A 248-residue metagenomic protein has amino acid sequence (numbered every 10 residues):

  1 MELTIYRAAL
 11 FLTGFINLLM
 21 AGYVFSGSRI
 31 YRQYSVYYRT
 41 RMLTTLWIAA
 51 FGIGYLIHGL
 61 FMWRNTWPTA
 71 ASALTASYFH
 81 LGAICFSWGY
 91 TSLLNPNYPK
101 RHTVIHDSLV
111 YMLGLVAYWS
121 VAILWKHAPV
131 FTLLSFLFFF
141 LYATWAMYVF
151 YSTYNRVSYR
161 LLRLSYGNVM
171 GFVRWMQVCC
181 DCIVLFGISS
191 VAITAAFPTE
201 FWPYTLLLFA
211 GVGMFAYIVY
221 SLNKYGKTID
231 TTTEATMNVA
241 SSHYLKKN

Functional and structural regions predicted by a protein language model:
M1-V116, S120, L134-L137: N-terminal low-complexity or simple alpha-helical regulatory segments that function as activation/interaction modules
V24, H58, Y118-A122, S190 (+2 more regions): Structural signal for membrane-spanning alpha-helices in multi-pass inner-membrane proteins, emphasizing helix cores
G27-Y31, S152-V157, L222-T231: Membrane-interface capping segments at transmembrane-helix boundaries
Y31-I53, D107-Y111, T132-A196, F201-M214: Alpha-helical transmembrane segments of multi-pass integral membrane proteins
I57, T91, N95, Y151-N155 (+1 more regions): Membrane-water interface at transmembrane helix exits
T66-T69, A122-F131, A196-F201: Membrane-interface helix caps and helix-loop-helix hairpins in membrane proteins
A83-S87, T91, T144-M147, Y151 (+1 more regions): Alpha-helical transmembrane segments of polytopic integral membrane proteins, especially the permease/helical cores
Y220-N248: Membrane-proximal linker segments that couple transmembrane helices to downstream signaling/catalytic modules
